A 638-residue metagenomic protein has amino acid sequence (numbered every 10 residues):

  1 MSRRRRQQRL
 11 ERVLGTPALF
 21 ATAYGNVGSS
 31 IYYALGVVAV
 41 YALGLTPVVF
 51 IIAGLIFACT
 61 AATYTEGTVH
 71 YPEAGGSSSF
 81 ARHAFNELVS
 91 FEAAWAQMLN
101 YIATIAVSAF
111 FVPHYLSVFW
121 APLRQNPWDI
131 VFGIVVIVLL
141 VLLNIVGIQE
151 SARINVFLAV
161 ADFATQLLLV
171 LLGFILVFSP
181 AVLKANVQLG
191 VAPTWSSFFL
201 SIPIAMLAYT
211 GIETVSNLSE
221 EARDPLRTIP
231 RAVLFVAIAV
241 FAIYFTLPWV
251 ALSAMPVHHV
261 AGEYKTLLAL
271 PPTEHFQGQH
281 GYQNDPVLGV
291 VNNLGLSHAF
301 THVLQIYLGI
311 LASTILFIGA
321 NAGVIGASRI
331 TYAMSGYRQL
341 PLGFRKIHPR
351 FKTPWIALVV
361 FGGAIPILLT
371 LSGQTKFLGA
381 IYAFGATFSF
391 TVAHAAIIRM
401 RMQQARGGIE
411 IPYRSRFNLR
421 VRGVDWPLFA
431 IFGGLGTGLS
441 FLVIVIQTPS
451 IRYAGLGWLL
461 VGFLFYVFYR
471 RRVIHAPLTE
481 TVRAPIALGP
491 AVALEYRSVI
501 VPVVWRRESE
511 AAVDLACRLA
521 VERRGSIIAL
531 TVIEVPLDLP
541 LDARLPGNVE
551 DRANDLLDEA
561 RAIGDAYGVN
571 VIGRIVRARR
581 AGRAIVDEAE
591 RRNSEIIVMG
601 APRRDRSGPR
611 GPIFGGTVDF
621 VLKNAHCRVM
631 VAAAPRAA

Functional and structural regions predicted by a protein language model:
M1-L45, A58-A62, H70-A74, H83 (+1 more regions): Membrane-interface "cap" regions at the ends of multi-pass membrane proteins
R5-R6, L123-P127, V156, V160-Q305: Helix-loop-helix junctions that connect adjacent transmembrane segments in multi-pass membrane transporters
E11, E87, P127-I134, R223-Y244 (+5 more regions): Loop-to-transmembrane helix boundary motifs in multi-pass membrane proteins
D129-S179, A192, V233-A237, G379-A393 (+1 more regions): Membrane-interface loop-to-helix entry segments
I154, G343-W355, F390-V445: C-terminal membrane-solvent junction of multi-pass transporters and transport-like membrane proteins
K376, A380-A386, R420-P477: A generic transmembrane alpha-helix motif of multi-pass inner-membrane proteins
L488-G547, I563-D565, V569-I572, N624 (+1 more regions): Small/aliphatic-rich secondary-structure junction motif
M599-K623, A638: Glycine-rich, Arg-bearing micro-motifs that act as flexible, cationic patches
